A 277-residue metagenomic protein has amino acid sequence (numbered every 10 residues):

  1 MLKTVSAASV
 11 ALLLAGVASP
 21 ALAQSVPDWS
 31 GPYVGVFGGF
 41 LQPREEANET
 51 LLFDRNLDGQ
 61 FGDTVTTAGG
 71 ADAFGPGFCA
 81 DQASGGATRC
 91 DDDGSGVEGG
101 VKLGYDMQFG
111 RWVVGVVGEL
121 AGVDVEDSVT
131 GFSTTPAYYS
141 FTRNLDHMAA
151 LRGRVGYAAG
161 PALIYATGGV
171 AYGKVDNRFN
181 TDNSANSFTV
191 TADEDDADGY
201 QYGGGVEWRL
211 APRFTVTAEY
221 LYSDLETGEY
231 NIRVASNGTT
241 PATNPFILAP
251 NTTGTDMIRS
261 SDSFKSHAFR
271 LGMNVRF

Functional and structural regions predicted by a protein language model:
L2-L14, A18-F277: Gram-negative outer-membrane beta-barrel domains
